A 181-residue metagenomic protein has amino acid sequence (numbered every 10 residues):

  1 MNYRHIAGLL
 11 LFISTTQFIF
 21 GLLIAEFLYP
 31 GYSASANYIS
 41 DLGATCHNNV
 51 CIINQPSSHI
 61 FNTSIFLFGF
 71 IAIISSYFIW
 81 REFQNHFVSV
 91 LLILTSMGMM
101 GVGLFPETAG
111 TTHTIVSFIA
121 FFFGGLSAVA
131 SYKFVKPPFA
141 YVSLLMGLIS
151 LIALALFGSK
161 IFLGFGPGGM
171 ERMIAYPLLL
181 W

Functional and structural regions predicted by a protein language model:
N2-Y3, Y77-V88, K133-V142: Membrane-interface helix-boundary motifs at transmembrane edges
Y3-G31: N-terminal signal-anchor transmembrane alpha helix
L10-S14, F66-Q84: Transmembrane alpha-helical segments in integral membrane proteins
A44-F70: Interfacial helix-start motif at the membrane-water boundary
I65-I74, F122-A130, Y176-W181: Hydrophobic cores of alpha-helical transmembrane segments in multi-pass inner/ER membrane proteins, independent
L92-Y132: Membrane-proximal helix-loop-helix units in multi-pass membrane proteins
Y132-W181: Terminal transmembrane helical module of multi-pass membrane proteins
